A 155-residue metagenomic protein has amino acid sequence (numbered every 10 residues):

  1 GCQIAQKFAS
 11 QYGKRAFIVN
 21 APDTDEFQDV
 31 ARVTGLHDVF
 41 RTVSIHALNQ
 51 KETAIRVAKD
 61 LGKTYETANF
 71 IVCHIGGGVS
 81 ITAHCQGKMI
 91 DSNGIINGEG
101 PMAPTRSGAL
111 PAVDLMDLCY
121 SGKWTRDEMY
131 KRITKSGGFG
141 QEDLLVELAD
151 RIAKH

Functional and structural regions predicted by a protein language model:
G1-P22: Conserved phosphate-binding loops in N-terminal lobes of ATP-dependent enzymes of the actin/Hsp70/sugar-kinase
I4, N49, T53, P111-D114 (+3 more regions): General structural feature for long, well-ordered alpha-helical segments within catalytic domains of soluble enzymes
N20-D25, S136: Short glycine-enriched loops at secondary-structure junctions
D23-F27, V79-S80: Short, active-site-adjacent cap segments at secondary-structure transitions
F27, S92, G140-D143: Short acidic/glycine-rich loop or secondary-structure boundary segments that cap or lie
F27-A31, E147-L148: Short, conserved acidic/polar surface loops in the N-terminal third of protein domains
A31-Y120: Glycine-rich phosphate-binding loop of actin/hexokinase-like ATP-binding domains
Y120-H155: A mobile "lid/hinge" subdomain adjacent to the ATP/sugar-phosphate binding pocket shared across diverse ATP-dependent
